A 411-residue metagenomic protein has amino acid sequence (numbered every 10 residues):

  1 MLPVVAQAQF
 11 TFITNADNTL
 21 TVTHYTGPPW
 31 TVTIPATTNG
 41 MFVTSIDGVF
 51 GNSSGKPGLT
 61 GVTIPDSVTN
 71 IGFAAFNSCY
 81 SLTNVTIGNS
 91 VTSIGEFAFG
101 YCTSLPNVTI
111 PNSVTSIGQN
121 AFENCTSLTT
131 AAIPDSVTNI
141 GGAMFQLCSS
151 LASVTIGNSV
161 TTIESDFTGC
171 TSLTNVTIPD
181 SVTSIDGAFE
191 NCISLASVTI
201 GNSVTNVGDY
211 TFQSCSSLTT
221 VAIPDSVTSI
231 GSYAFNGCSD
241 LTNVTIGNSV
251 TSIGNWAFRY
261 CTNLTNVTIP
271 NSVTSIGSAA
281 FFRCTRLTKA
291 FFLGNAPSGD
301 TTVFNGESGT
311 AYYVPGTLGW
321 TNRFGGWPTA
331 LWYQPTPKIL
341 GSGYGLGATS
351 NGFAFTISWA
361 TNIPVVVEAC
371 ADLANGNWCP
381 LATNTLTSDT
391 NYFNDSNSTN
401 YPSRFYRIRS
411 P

Functional and structural regions predicted by a protein language model:
P3-H24, F292-N295, T301-T302, Y312-P411: Short, composition-biased motifs enriched in small/polar/acidic residues
P3-V5, T115, Q119: Glycine-centered signal
N15, G27-T44, G55-N70, Y80-S93 (+10 more regions): Structural signature of tandem-repeat unit edges
V22, V43-I46: Hydrophobic residues on conserved beta-strands that form the core of alpha/beta folds
G48-V49, G72-N77, G95-Y101, G118-E123 (+8 more regions): Consensus positions within tandem repeat domains that build extended binding/scaffold surfaces
G51-G58, Y344-G347: Intrinsically disordered, low-complexity coil segments
N305-E307: BRCT (BRCA1 C-terminal) domain core and associated BRCT-interaction motifs
